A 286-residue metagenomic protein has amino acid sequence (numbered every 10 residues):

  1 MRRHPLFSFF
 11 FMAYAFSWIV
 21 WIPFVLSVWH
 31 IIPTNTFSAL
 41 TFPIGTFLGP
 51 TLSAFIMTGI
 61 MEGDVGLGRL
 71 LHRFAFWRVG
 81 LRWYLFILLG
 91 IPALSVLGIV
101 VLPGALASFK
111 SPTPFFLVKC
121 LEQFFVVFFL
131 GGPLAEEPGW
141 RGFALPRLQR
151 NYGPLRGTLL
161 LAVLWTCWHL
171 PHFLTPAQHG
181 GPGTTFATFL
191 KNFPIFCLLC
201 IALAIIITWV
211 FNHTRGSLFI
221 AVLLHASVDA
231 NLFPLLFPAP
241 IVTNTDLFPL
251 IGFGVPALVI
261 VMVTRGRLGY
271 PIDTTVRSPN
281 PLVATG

Functional and structural regions predicted by a protein language model:
R2-P133, L161, L174, N192-F196 (+3 more regions): Specific transmembrane helices
G49, C120-V126, Q178-F189, V210-G216: Short juxtamembrane and helix-loop transition motifs at transmembrane-helix boundaries in membrane proteins
E136-A162, N212-S217: Membrane-interface helix/loop boundary segments of multi-pass membrane proteins
G139-Q149, L174-T188: Membrane-interface interhelical connector segments
R156-P176: Hydrophobic alpha-helical transmembrane segments of multi-pass integral membrane proteins, especially transporters
T158, V163, T184-C200: A loop-to-helix transmembrane entry motif
T158-W165, F219-V228: Central hydrophobic cores of alpha-helical transmembrane segments in multi-pass integral membrane proteins
L199-H213: Alpha-helical transmembrane segments in multipass membrane proteins, preferentially the mid-helix core
